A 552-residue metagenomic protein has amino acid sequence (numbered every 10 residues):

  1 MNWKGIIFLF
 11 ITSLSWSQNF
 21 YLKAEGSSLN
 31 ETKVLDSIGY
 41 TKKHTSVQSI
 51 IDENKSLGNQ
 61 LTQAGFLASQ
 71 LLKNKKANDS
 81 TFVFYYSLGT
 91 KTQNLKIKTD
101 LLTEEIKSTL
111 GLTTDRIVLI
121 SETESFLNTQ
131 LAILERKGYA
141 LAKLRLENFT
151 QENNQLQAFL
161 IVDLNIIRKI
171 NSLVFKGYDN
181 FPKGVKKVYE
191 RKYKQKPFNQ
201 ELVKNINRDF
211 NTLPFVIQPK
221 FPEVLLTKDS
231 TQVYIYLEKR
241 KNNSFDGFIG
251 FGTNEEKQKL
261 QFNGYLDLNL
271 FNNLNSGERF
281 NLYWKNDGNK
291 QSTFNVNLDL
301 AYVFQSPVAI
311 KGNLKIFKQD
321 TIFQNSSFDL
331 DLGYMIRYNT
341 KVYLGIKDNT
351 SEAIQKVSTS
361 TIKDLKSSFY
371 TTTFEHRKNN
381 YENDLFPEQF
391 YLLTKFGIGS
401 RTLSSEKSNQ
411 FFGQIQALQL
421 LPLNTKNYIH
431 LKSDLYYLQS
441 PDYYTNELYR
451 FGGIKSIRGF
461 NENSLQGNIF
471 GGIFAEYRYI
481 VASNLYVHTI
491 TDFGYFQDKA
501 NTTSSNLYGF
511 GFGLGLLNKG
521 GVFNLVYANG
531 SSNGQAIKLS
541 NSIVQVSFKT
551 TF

Functional and structural regions predicted by a protein language model:
M1-A24, F552: Bacterial Sec-dependent N-terminal signal peptides
S17, N263, N295, F390-F552: C-terminal transmembrane beta-barrel domains of outer membrane proteins
Q18-L29, I38-T253, D267, N281-G288 (+1 more regions): Periplasmic polypeptide-binding modules associated with outer-membrane biogenesis and secretion
V34-L35: Select transmembrane alpha-helical segments in multipass membrane proteins
N54, L127, T372, Q414-I415: Short, hydrophobic/amphipathic alpha-helical packing segments that form internal helix faces or helix-helix interfaces
Y139-L144, N325-S327, F411: Amphipathic hydrophobic-ligand
N199, I206-L393, R450-G453, N463-G467 (+4 more regions): Gram-negative/organellar outer-membrane beta-barrel architecture
